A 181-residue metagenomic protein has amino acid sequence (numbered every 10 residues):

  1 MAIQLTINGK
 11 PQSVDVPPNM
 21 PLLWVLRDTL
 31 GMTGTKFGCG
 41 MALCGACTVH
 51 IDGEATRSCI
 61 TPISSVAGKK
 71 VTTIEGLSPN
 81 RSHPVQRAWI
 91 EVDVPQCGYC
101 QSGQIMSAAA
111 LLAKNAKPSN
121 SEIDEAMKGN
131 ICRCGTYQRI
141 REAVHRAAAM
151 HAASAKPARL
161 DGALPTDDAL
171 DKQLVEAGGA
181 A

Functional and structural regions predicted by a protein language model:
M1-A181: Signature of N-terminal electron-transfer/Fe-S-associated modules in redox systems
